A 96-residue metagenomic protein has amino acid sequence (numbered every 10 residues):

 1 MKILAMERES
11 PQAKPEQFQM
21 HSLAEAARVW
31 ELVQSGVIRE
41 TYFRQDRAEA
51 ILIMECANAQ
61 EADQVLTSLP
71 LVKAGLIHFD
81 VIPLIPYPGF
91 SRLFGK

Functional and structural regions predicted by a protein language model:
M1-K96: Conserved, structured core segments of small domains
